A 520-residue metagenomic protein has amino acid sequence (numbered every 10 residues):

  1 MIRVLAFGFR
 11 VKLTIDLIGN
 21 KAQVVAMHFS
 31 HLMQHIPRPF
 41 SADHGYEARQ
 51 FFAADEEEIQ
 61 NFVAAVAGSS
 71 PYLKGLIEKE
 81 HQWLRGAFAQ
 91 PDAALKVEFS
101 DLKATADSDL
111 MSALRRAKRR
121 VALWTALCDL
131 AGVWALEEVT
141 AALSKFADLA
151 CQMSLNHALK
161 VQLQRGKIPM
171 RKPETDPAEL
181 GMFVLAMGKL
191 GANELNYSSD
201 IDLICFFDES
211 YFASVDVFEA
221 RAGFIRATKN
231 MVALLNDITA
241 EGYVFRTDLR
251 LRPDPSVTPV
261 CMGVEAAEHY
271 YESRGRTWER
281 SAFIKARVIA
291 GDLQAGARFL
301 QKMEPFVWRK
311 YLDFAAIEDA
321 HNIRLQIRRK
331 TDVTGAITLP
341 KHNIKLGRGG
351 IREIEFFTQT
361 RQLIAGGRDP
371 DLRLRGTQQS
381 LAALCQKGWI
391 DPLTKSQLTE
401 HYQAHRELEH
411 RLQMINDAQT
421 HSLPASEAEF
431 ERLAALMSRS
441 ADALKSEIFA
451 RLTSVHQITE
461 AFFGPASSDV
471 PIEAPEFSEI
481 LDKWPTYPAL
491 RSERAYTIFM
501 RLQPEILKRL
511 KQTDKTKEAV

Functional and structural regions predicted by a protein language model:
M1, T14-L17: Generic short N-terminal amphipathic or hydrophobic helices
M1-I2, M27: Accessible peptide chain termini
D16-V520: A nucleotide- and high-energy phosphate-metabolite-utilizing enzyme signature
